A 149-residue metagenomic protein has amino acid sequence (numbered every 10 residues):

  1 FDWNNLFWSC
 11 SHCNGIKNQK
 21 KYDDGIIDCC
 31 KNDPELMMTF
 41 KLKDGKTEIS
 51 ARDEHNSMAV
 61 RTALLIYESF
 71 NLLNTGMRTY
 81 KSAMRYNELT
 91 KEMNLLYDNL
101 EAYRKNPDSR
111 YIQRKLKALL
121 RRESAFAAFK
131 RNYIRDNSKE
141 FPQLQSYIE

Functional and structural regions predicted by a protein language model:
F1-N5: Short linker/helix segments within small regulatory modules
L6-I26: Short Cys/His-centered divalent metal-binding micro-motifs
K20-R104: Conserved, surface-exposed functional patches that form binding/active-site neighborhoods
L65-E149: C-terminal, charged low-complexity interaction regions
